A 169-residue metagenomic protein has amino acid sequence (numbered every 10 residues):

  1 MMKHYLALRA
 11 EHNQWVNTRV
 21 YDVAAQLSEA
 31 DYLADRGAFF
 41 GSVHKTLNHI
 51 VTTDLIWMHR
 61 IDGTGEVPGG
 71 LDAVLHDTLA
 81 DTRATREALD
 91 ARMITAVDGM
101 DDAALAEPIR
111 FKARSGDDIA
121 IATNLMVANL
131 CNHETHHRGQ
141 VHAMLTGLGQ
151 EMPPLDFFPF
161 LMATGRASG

Functional and structural regions predicted by a protein language model:
A7-D72, R114-G169: Short, contiguous alpha-helical
T64-A106: Helix-adjacent hinge/juxtasegments
R92-A128: A mid-sequence interfacial segment
